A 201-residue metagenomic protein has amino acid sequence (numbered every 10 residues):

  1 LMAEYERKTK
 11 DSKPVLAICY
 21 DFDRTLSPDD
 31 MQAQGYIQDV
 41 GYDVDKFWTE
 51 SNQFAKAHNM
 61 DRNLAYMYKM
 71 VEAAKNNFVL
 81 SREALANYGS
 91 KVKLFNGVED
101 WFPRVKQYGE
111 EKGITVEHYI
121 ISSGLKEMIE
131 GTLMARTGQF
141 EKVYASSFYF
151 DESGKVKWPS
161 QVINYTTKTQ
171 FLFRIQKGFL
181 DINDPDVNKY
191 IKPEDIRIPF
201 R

Functional and structural regions predicted by a protein language model:
L1-K157: Alpha-helical substrate-recognition element adjacent to the catalytic core
A57-Y66, W158-T166, I182-Y190: Noncatalytic linker/hinge segments flanking ATPase motor cores
E141-D181: Histidine/lysine/aspartate-rich catalytic loop segments that bind and position anionic ligands
T167-R201: Conserved Lys-Pro-Asp/Glu-containing loop-to-beta segment of HAD-superfamily phosphomonoesterases, centered on
